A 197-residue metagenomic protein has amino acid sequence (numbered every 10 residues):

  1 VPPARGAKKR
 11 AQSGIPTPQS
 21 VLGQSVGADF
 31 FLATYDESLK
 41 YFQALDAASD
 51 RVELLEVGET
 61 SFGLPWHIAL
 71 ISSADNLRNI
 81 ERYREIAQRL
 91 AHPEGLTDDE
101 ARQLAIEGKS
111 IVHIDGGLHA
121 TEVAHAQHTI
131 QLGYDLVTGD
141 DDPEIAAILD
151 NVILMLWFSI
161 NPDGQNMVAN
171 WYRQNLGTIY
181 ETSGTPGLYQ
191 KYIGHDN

Functional and structural regions predicted by a protein language model:
V1-A11: Boundary at the C-terminal end of the N-terminal hydrophobic targeting segment
R10, G14-I15, G58-T60, H67-S73 (+4 more regions): Surface-exposed loop and adjacent secondary-structure segments within mature catalytic domains
S13-F30, H113-G116, Y192-D196: Acidic/histidine-rich, surface-exposed loop or edge segments in extracytoplasmic proteins
F31, Y35-N76, E81: A non-catalytic alpha/beta surface segment that caps or lines the substrate-entry region of metallo-dependent hydrolase
Q43, A47-D50, G133-D142: Sec-exported extracytoplasmic/periplasmic mature domains
H92: Pre-active-site segment of Zn-dependent metallo-hydrolases
H119: Conserved phosphate/anionic-ligand binding catalytic regions in large, soluble enzymes, centered on
